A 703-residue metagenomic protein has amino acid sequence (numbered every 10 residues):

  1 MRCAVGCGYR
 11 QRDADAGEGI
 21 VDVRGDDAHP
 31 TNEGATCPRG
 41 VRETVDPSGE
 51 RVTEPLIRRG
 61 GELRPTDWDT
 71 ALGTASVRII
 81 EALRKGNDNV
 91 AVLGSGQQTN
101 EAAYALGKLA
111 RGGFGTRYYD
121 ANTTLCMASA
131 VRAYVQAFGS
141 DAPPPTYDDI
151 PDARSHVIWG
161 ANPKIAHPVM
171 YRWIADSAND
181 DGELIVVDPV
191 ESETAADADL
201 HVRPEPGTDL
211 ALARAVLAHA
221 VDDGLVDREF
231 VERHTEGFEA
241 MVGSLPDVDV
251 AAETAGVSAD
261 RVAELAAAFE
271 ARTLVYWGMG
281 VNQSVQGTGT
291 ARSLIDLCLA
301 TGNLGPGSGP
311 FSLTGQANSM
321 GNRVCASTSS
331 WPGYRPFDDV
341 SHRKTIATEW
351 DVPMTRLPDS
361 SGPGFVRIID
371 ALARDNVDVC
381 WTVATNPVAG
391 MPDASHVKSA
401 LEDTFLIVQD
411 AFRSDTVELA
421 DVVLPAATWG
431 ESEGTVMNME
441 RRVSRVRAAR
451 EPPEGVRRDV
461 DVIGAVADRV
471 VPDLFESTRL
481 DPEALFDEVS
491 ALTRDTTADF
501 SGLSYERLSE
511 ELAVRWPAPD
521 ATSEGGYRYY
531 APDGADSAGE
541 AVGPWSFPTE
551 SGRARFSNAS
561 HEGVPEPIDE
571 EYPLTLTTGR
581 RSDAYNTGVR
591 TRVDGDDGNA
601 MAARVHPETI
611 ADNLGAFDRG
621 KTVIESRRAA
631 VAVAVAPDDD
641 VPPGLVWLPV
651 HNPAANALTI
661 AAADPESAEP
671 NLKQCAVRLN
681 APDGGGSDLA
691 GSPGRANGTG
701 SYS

Functional and structural regions predicted by a protein language model:
M1-D223, A255-S258, T355, V466 (+3 more regions): N-terminal export/assembly segments and adjacent metallocofactor-ligating motifs of anaerobic energy-metabolism
G86-N89, V226-V231, L304-S312, L474-E483: Flexible, glycine/charged-enriched surface loops at secondary-structure junctions
V90-T99, E253-V257, G278-V285, Q316 (+1 more regions): Conserved short loop/turn motifs at secondary-structure junctions
Y104-I174, D180-V187, L210-R214, L299-E418 (+2 more regions): Extended redox/cofactor-interaction regions of prokaryotic respiratory oxidoreductases
D149-H156, F238-V257, M601-A602: Conserved thiamine diphosphate
H156, D197-A198, D247-D249, W277-V281 (+1 more regions): Flexible glycine/proline-enriched surface loops and loop-helix/loop-strand junctions
A196-P204, L424-A427, E431, R441-P453 (+2 more regions): Short beta-alpha connecting loops at secondary-structure transitions that line or flank enzyme active sites
P453, D459-V514, V593-A603, D612-S703: Long, contiguous, secondary-structure-rich segments that constitute the structural scaffold of globular domains
